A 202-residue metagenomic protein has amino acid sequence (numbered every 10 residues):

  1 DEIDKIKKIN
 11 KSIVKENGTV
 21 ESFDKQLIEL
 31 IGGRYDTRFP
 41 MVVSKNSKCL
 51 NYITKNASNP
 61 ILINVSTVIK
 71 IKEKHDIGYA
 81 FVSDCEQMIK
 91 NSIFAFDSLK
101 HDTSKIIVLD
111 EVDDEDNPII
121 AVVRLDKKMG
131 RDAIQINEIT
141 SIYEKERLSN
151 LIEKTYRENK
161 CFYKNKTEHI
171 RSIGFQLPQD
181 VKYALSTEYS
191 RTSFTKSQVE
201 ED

Functional and structural regions predicted by a protein language model:
D1-D202: Ribonuclease/tRNase effector modules and their secretory precursors
